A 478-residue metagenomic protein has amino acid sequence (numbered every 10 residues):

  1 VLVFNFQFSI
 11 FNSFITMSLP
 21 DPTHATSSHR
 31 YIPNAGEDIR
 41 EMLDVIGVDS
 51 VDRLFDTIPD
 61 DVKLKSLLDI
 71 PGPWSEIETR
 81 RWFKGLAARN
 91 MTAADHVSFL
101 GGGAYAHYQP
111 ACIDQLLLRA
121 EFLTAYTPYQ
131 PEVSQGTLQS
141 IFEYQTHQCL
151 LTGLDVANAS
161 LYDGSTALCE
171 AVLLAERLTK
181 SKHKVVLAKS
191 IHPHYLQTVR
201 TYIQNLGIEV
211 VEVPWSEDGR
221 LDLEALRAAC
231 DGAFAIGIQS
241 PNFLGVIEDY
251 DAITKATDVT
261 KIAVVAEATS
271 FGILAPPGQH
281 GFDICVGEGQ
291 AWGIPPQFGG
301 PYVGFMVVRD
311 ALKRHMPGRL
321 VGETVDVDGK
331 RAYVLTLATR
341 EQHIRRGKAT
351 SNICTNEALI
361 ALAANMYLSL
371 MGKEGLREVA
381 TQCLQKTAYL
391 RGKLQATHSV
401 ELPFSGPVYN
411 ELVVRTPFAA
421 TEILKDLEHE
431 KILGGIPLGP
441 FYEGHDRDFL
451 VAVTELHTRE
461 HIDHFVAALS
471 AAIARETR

Functional and structural regions predicted by a protein language model:
V1-I15, T477: Short, basic, low-complexity termini and linkers enriched in Ser/Thr/Gly/Pro that act as targeting/leader peptides
M17-A35: Charged, compositionally biased N-terminal leader segments and the immediate start of the first structured element
D21, R119-P131, H147-L154, K180-K182 (+5 more regions): Gly-rich Lys/Arg/Thr-decorated short loops/hinges at beta-loop-alpha junctions or inter-strand turns that position
N34, D56-E143, I344: N-terminal entrance/gating region of PLP-dependent enzymes' catalytic architecture
Y129-V133, T137, C149-C169: Short loop-beta-helix segment that forms the pyridoxal 5′-phosphate
T166-V334, S399, V414, T421-D426 (+3 more regions): Conserved PLP-enzyme active-site core in the AAT-like
W292-H398, L402-S405: Active-site C-terminal subdomain of aminotransferase-like
E374-F465: Conserved C-terminal alpha-helix-loop-beta "cap" of PLP-dependent enzymes that closes/shapes the active-site mouth
